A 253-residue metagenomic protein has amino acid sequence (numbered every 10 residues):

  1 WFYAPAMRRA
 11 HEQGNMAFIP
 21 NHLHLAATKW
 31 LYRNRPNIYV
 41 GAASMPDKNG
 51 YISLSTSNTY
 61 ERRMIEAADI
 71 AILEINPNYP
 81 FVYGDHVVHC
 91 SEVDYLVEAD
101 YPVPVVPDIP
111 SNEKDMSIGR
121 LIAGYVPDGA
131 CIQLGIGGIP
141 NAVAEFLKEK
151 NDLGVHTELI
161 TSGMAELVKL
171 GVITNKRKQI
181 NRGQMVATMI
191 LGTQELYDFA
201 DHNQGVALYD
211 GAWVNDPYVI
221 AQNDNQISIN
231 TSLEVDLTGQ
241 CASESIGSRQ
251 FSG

Functional and structural regions predicted by a protein language model:
W1-G253: Conserved alpha/beta enzyme-core scaffold
